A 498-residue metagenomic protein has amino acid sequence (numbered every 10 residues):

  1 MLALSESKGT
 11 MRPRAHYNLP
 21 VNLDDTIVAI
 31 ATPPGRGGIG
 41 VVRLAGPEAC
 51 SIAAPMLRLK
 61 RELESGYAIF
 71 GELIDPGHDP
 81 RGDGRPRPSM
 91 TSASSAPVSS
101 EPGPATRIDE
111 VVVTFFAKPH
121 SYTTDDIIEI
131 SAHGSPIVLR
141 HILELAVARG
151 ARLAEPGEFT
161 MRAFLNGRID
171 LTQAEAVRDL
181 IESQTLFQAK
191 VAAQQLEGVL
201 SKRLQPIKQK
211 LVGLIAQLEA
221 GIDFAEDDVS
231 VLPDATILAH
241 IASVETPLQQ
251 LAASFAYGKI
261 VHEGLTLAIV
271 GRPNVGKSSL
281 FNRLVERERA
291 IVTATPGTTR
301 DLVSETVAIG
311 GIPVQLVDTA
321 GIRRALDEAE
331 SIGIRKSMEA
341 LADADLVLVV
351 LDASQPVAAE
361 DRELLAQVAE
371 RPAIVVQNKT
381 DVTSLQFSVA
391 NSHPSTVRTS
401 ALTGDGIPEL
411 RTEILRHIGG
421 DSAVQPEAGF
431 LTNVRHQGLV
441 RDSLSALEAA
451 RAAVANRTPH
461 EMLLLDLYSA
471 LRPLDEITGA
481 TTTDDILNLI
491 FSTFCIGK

Functional and structural regions predicted by a protein language model:
S5-S7, S89-S95, S99-S100, S384 (+2 more regions): Serine residues within intrinsically disordered or low-complexity segments
R14: Pyridoxal 5′-phosphate
Y17-G82, R87-K190, Q194, G198 (+1 more regions): A glycine-rich (often HGG/GG-containing) alpha/beta subdomain
V21-P34, I74, G103, L186-I309 (+3 more regions): C-terminal-of-GTPase-core extension/linker across diverse P-loop GTPases
L44, A132-G134, L284, T319 (+1 more regions): Glycine-rich, N-terminal phosphate-binding loop of Rossmann-like dinucleotide-binding domains
I312-L326: Conserved nucleotide-sensing/catalytic segment adjacent to the nucleotide-binding pocket in NTP-handling enzymes
E330-S354: Inter-motif core of Ras-like GTPase G domains
